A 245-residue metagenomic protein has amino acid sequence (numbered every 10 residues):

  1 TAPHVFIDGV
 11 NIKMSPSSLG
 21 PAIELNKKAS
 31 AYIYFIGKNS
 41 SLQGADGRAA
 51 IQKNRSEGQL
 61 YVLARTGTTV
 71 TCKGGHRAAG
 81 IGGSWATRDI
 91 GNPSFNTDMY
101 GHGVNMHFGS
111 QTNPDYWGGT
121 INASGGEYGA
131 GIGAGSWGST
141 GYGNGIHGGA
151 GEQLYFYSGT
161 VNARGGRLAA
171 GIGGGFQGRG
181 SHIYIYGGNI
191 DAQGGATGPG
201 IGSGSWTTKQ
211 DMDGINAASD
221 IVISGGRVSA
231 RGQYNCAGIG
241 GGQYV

Functional and structural regions predicted by a protein language model:
T1-V245: A composition-driven surface/loop motif
